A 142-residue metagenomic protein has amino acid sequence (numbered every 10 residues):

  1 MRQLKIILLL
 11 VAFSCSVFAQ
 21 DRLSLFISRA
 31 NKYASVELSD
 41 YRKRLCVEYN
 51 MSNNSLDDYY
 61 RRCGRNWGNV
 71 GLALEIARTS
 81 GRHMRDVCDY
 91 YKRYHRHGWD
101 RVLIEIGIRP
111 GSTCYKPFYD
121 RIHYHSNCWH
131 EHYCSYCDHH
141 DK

Functional and structural regions predicted by a protein language model:
L4-S14: Sec-dependent N-terminal signal peptides
A19-K142: Glycine- and aromatic-enriched low-complexity segments, predominantly in secreted/extracellular proteins and matrices
